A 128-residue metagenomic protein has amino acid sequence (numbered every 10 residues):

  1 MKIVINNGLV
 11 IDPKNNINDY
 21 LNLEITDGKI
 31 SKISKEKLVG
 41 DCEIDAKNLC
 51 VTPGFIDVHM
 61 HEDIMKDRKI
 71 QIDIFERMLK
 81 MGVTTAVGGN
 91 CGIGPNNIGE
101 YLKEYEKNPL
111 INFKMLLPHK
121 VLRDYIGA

Functional and structural regions predicted by a protein language model:
M1-V39: N-terminal metal-binding scaffold of metallo-dependent hydrolase/deaminase domains
I3-N6, L38-T84: Replace "His-x-His-based motif
N7-G8, P13-K14, A46-K47, G54 (+3 more regions): Fold-independent oxyanion-binding glycine-rich loops and adjacent beta-strand/coil segments at enzyme active sites
D12-K14, I33-S34, A46, R68 (+2 more regions): Short, flexible, glycine/charge-rich loop motifs used to bind or transfer phosphoryl groups or to couple energy/partner
L21, K66-R68, C91: Hydrophobic alpha-helical membrane-insertion segments
I70-A128: Divalent-metal coordination cores built from histidine and acidic residues
